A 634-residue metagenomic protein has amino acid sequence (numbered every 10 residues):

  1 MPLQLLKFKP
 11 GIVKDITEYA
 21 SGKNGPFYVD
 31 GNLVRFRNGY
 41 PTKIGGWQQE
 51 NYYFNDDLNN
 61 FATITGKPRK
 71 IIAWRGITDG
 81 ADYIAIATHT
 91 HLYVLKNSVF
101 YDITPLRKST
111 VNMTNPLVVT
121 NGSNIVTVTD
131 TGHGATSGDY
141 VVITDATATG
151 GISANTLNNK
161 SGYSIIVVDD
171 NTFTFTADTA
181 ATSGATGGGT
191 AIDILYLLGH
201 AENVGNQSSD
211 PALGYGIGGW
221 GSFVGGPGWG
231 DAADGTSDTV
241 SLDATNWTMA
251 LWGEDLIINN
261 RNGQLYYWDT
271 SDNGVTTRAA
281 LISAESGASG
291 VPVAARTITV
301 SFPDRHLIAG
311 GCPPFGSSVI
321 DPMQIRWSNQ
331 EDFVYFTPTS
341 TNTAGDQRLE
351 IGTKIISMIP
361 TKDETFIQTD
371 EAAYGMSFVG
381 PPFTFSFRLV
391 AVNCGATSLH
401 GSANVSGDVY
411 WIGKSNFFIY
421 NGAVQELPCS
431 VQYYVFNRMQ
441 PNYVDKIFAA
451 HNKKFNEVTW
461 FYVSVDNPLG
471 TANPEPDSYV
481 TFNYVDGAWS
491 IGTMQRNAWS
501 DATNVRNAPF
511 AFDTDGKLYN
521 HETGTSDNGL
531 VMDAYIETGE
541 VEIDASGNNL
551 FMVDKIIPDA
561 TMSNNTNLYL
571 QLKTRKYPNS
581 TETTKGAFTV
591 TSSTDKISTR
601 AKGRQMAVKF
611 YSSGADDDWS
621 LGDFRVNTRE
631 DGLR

Functional and structural regions predicted by a protein language model:
M1-S109, H200, D210-G216, V224-G225 (+5 more regions): Beta-sheet repeat architectures centered on beta-propellers
A20-Q48, F315-T339, F378-V379: Blade/loop signatures of beta-propeller domains
E50-A62, D231-S237, A279-A288, N342-R348 (+1 more regions): A short beta-strand motif characteristic of beta-propeller blades
A85-I86, L256-N259, L307-A309, T365-T369 (+2 more regions): Short beta-strand motif characteristic of blades in beta-propeller domains
F100, Y267-L281, S317-D346, M376-F385 (+3 more regions): Surface-exposed loop/turn elements that mediate protein-protein interactions on large endomembrane-trafficking
D102, D170, E254-W268: Hydrophobic or amphipathic alpha-helical targeting/insertion segments
I103-T245, D272-A280, E285-V291: Small/polar beta-strand repeat architecture
T365-A391: Surface-exposed extracellular loop regions of Gram-negative outer-membrane beta-barrel proteins
